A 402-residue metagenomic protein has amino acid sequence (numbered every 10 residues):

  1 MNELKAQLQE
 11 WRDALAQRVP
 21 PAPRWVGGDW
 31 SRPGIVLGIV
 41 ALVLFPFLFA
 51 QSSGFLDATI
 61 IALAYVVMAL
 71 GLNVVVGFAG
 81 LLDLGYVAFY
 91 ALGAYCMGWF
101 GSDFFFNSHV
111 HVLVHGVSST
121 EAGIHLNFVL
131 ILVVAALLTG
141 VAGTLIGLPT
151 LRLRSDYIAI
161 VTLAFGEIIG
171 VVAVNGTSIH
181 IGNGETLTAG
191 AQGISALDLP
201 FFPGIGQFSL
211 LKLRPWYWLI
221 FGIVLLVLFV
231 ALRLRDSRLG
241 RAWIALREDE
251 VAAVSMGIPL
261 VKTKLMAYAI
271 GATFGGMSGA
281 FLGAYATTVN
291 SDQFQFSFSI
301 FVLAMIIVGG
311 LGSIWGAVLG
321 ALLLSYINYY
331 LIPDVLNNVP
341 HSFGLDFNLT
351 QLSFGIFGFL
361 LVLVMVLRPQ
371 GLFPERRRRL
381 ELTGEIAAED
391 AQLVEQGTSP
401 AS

Functional and structural regions predicted by a protein language model:
N2-S402: Transmembrane alpha-helices and adjacent helix-loop boundaries
